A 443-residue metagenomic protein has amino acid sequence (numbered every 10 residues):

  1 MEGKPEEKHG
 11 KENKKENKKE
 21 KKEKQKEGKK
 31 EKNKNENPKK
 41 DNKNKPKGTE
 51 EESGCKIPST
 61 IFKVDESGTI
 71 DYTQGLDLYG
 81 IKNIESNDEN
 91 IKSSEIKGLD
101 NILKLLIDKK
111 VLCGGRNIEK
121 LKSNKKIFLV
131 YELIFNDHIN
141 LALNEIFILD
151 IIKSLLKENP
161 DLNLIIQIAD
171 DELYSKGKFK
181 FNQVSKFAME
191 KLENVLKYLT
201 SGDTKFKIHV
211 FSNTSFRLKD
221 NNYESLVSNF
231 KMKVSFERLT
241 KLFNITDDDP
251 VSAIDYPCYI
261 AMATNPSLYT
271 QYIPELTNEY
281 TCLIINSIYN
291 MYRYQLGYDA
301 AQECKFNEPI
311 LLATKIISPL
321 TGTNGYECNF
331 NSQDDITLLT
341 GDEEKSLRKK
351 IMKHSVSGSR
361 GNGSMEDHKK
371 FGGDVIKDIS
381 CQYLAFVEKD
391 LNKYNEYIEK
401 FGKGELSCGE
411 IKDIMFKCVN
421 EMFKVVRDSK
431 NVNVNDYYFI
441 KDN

Functional and structural regions predicted by a protein language model:
M1-I139, N159, T281-C282, Y298-F371 (+1 more regions): Non-catalytic terminal extensions that flank enzyme cores
K39-K40, K45-Y269, Y298, D428-N431: N-terminal Rossmann-like or analogous alpha/beta NTP/dinucleotide-binding catalytic cores that position adenine
K178-F179, T200-K205, R217-L218, I273-E279 (+2 more regions): Intrinsically disordered, low-complexity coil segments
M189, M291-Q295, G409, D413: Short, well-ordered alpha-helical segments
K207-L339, E343, L347, D378: Positively charged, phosphate-engaging catalytic surfaces used for nucleic-acid and nucleotide handling
